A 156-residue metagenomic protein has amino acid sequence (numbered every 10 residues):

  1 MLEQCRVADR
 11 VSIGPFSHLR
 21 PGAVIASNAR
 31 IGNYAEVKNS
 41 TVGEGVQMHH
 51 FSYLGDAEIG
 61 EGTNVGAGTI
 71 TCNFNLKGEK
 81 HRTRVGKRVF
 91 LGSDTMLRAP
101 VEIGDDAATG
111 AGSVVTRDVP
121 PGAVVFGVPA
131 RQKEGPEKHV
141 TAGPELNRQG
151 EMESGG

Functional and structural regions predicted by a protein language model:
M1-N28: Acidic, glycine-rich loop-and-beta core segments that form the ion-binding/anion-interacting portion of active sites
G14-R20, R30-G156: Glycine-rich hexapeptide-repeat left-handed beta-helix
